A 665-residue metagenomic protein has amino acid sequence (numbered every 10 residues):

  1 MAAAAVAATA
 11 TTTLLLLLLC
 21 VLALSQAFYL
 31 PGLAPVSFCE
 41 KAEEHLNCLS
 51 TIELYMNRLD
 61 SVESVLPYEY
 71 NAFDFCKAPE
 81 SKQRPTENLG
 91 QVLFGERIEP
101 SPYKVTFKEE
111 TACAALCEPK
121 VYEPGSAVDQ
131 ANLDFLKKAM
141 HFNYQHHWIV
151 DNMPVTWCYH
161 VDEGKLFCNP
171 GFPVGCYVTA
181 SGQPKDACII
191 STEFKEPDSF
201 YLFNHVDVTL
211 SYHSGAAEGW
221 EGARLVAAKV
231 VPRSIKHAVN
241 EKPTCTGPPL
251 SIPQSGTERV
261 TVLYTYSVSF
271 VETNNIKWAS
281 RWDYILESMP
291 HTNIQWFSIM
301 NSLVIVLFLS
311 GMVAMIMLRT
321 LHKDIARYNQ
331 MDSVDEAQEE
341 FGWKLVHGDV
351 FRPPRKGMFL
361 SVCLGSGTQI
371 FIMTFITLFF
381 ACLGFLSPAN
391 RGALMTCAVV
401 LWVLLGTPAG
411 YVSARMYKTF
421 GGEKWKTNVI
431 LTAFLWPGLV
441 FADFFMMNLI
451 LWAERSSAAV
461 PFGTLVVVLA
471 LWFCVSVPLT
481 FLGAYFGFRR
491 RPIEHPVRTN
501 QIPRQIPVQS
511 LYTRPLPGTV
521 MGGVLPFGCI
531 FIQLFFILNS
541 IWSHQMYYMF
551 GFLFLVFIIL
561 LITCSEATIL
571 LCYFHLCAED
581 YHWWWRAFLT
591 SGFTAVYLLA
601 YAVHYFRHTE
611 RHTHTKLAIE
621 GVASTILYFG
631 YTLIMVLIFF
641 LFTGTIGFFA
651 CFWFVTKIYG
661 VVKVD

Functional and structural regions predicted by a protein language model:
M1-L19: Classical eukaryotic N-terminal signal peptides for Sec-dependent ER targeting/secretion, especially the positively
A10-L16, N293-L307, G357-Q369, A389-G406 (+6 more regions): Transmembrane alpha-helices of multi-pass eukaryotic membrane proteins
L14-L17, V21-M300: Soluble extramembrane domains flanking the early transmembrane region of eukaryotic membrane proteins
C20-P31, V306-R319, Q369-F385, L405-K418 (+6 more regions): Membrane-embedded alpha-helices of multi-pass membrane proteins, especially ion channels and transporters
P35-A42, L318-K344, T377, G384-T396 (+7 more regions): Interhelical loop segments of eukaryotic multi-pass membrane proteins
K236-L250, E339-D349, T377-A381, G406-A409 (+3 more regions): Hydrophobic alpha-helical transmembrane segments
D283-A453, Y485-F486, R490: Hydrophobic alpha-helical transmembrane segments corresponding to the first two to three helices of multi-pass helical
A337-F351, I502-G518, T594-Y597, D665: Cytosolic juxtamembrane regulatory segments of multi-pass membrane proteins
